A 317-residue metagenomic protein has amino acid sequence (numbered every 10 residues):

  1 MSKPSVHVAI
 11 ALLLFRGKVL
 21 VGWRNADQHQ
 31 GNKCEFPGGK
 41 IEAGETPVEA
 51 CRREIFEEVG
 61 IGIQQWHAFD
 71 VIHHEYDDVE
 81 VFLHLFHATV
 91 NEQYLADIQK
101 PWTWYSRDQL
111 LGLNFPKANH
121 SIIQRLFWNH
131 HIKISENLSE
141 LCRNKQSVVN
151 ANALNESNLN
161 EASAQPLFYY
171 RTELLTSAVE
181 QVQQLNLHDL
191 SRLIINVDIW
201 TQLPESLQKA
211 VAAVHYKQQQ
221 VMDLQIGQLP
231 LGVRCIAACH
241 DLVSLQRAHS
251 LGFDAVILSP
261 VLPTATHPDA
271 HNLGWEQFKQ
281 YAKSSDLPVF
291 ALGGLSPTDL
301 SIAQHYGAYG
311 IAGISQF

Functional and structural regions predicted by a protein language model:
M1-L20, V71: Conserved N-terminal beta-strand and adjoining loop/helix that marks the start of the Nudix/MutT-like hydrolase domain
K18-E58, R192-I194: Conserved Nudix-box catalytic region and its N-terminal flanking loop in Nudix hydrolases and closely related
I72-A96: Active-site-adjacent beta-strand/loop module that shapes the phosphate/pyrophosphate-binding cleft
H87, L95-F127: NUDIX/MutT-family hydrolases
I134-N137, Q146-N158, S163-Q246, I257-S259: Catalytic beta/alpha-barrel core
I195-A210, H240-L251, S284-F290, L295-G313: Catalytic cores of alpha/beta
Q218-L224, I257-D269, L295-F317: Glycine-rich phosphate-binding active-site loops on the catalytic face of alpha/beta enzymes
A270-F278: Charged helix-capping and loop-helix junction motifs
